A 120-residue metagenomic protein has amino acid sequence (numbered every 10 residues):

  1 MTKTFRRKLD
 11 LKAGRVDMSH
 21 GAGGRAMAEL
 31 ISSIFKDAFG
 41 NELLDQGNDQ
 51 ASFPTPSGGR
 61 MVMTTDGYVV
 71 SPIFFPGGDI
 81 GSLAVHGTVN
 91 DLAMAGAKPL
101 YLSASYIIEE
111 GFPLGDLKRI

Functional and structural regions predicted by a protein language model:
M1-F5: N-terminal hydrophobic/helix-forming segments and targeting peptides
R6-R7, S52: Short, flexible, glycine/charge-rich loop motifs used to bind or transfer phosphoryl groups or to couple energy/partner
K8-S19: Generic N-terminal amphipathic, Lys/Arg-enriched alpha-helix
D17, R25-I120: Glycine-rich phosphate/pyrophosphate-binding loop regions near the starts of catalytic domains
